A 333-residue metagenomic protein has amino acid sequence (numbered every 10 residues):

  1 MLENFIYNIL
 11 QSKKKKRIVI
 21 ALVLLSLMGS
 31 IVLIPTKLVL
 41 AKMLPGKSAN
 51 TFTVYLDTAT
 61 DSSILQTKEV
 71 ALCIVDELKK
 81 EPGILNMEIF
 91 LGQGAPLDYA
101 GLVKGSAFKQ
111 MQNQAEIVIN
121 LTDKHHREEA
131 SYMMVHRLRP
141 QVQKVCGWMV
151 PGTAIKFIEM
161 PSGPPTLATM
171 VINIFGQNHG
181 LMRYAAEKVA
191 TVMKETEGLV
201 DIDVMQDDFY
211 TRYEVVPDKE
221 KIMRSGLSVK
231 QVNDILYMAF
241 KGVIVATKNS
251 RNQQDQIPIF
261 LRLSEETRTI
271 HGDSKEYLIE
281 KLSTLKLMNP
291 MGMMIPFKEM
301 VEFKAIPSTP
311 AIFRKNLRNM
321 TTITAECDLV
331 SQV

Functional and structural regions predicted by a protein language model:
M1-K42, I172: Signature of alpha-helical transmembrane segments and their immediate interfacial
L22-M28, I89-A95, I158-G163, Q206-T211 (+1 more regions): A glycine-rich phosphate-binding loop feature that marks nucleotide/adenosyl-phosphate handling sites
L38-P45, V103-F108, K156-S162, V200-M205 (+2 more regions): Short beta-strand/turn micro-motifs at beta-sheet edges
L38-T60, K109-N113, G163-A168: Membrane-proximal juxtamembrane linkers immediately C-terminal to transmembrane helices
T53-Y55, E116-R139, V171-F175, K248 (+4 more regions): A short beta-strand structural signal in non-transmembrane regions
Q66-P165, K221-K241: Solvent-exposed, membrane-proximal periplasmic/extracellular interface segments of envelope transport and secretion
L102-V103, P165-F175, E220, F260-L263: Short, low-order "capping/linker" segments at domain edges
R183, A190-V333: Extracytoplasmic/periplasmic membrane-proximal domains and adjacent transmembrane bundles of envelope biogenesis
